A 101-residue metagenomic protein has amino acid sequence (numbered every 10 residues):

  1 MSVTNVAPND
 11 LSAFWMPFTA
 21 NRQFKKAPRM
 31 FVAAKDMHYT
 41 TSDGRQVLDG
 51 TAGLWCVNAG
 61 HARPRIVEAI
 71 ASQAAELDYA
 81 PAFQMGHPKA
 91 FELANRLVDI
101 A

Functional and structural regions predicted by a protein language model:
S2-H38, M85, A90: Active-site-adjacent loop/helix segments that line or gate small-molecule/cofactor pockets in enzymes
V3, Q46-A101: Glycine-rich loop-to-alpha-helix module at the N-terminal edge of alpha/beta enzyme cores
T41-S42: Short, acidic, Ser/Thr-enriched surface-loop or helix-capping motifs
